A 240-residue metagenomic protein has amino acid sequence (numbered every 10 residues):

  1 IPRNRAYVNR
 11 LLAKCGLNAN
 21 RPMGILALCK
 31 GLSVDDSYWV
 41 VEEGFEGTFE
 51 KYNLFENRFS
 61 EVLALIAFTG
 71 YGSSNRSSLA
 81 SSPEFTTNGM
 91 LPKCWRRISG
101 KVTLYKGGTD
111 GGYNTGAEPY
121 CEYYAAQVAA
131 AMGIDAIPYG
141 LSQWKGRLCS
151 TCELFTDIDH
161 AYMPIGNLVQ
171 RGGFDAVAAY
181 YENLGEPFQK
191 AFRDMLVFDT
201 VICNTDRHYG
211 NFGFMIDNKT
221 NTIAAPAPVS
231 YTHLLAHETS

Functional and structural regions predicted by a protein language model:
I1-V197, V201-C203, F214-S240: Phosphate/dinucleotide-binding and metal-coordinating scaffold of catalytic cores in nucleotide-dependent enzymes
H208: Canonical protein kinase catalytic loop motif
